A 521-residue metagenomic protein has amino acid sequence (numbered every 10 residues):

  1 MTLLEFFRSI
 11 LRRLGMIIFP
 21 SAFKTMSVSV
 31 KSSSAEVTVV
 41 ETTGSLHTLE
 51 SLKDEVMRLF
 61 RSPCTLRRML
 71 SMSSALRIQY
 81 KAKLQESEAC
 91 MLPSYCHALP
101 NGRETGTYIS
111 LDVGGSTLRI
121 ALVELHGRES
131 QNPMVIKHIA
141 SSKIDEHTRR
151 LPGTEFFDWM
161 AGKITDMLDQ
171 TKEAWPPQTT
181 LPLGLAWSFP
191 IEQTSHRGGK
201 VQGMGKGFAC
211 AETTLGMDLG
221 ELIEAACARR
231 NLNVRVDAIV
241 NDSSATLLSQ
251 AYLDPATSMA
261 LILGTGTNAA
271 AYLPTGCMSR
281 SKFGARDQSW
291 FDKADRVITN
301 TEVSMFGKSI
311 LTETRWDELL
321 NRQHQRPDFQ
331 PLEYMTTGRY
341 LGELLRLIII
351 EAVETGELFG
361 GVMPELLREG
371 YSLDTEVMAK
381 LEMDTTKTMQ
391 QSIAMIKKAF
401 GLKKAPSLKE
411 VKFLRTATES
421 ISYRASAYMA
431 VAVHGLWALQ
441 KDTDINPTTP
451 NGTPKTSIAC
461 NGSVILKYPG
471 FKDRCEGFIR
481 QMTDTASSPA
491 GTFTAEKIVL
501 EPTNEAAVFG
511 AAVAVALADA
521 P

Functional and structural regions predicted by a protein language model:
M1-H138, H147-L181, L253, D317-P521: ATP-binding/phosphotransfer module of carbohydrate and carboxylate kinases, centering on a glycine-rich
Y108-D112, P182-G184, V240, S258-I262 (+3 more regions): Short glycine-aspartate micro-motif
G114, I139-I144, L185-P190: Short loop/turn segments at strand-loop or loop-helix junctions that form parts of catalytic or ligand-binding pockets
G115-S116, L125-G127, S188-E192, S244-A245 (+4 more regions): Conserved beta-strand elements of beta-rich interaction domains across eukaryotes, especially beta-propellers
E129-I136, K206-G216, L247-R346, I350 (+3 more regions): Glycine-rich phosphate-binding loop of actin/hexokinase-like ATP-binding domains
S141-A161, I191-A251, A256-M259, T275-G307 (+1 more regions): Glycine-rich phosphate-binding loop and adjoining helix at the ATP-binding site of ATP-dependent phosphoryl-transfer
L185-F189, N241-S243, N504: A general secondary-structure junction signal
